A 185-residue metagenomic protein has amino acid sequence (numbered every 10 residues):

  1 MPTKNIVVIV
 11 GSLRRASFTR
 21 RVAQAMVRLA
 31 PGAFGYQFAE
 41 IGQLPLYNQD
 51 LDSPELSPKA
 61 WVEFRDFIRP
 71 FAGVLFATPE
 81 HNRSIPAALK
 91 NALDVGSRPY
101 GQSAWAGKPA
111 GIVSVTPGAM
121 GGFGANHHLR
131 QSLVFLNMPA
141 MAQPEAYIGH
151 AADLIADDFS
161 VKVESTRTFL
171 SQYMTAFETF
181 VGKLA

Functional and structural regions predicted by a protein language model:
M1-P2, N48, P139-A185: Glycine-rich phosphate/pyrophosphate-binding loop and the adjoining helix
P2-F34: N-terminal beta1-alpha1 ligand-phosphate binding loop
I6, T19, A23, W61 (+4 more regions): A general structural signal for well-ordered alpha-helical segments in protein cores
I9-G11, A39, V113: Short hydrophobic segments within beta-strands
P31-F38, P139: A generic structural motif
I41-P58, I155: N-terminal beta-loop-helix "entrance" segment that forms/cooperates in small-molecule cofactor or anionic ligand
L56-N137: Helix-loop-strand module that forms the ligand-binding subsite of alpha/beta enzymes
